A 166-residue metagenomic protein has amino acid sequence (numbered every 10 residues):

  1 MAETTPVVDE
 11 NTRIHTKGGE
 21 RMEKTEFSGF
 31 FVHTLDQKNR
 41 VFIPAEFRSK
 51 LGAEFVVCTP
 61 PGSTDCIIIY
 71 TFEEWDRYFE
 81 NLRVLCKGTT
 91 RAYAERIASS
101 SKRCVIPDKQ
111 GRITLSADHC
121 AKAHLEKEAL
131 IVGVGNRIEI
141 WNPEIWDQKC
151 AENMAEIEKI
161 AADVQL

Functional and structural regions predicted by a protein language model:
M1-H33, Q37-K38, F47-Q110, A117-L166: Flexible "stalk/tail and boundary" regions
